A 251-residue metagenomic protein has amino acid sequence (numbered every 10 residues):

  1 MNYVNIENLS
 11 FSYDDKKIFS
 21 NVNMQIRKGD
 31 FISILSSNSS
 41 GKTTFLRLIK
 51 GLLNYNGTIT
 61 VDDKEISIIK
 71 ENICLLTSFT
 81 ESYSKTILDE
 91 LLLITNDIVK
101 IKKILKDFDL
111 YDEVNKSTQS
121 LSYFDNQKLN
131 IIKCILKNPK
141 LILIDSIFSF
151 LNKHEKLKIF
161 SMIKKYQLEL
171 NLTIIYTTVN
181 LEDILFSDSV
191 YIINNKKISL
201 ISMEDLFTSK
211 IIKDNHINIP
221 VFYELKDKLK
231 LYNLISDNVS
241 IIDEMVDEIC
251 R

Functional and structural regions predicted by a protein language model:
V4, I18-N21: Conserved structural motif at the start of ABC-family nucleotide-binding domains
L35-S37: The feature captures the beta-strand-to-loop junction immediately N-terminal to the Walker
K50: Helix-to-loop junction immediately C-terminal to a conserved catalytic motif
G57-K70: Conserved ABC transporter NBD signature motif
C74, F79-D89, L93, S117: Conserved catalytic motifs of ABC-family nucleotide-binding domains
I104-L121: Conserved ABC nucleotide-binding domain
K197-F222: Conserved beta-strand-loop-alpha-helix hinge in the C-terminal portion of ABC ATPase nucleotide-binding domains
